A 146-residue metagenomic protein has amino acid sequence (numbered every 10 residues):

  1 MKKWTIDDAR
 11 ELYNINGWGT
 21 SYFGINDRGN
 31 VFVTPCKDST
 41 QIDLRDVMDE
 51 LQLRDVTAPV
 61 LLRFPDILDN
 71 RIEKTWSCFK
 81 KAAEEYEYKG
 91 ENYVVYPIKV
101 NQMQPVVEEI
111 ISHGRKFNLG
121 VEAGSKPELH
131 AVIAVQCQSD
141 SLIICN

Functional and structural regions predicted by a protein language model:
M1-N146: A charged N-terminal "starter" segment
